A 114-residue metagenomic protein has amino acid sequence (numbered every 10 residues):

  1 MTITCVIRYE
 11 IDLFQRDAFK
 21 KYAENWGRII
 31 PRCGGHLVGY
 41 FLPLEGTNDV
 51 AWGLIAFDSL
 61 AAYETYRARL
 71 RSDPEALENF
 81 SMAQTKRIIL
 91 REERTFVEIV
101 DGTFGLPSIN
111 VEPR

Functional and structural regions predicted by a protein language model:
M1-T2, D73-P74, T85-R114: Intrinsic disorder/low-complexity detector
I3-E10, G39-R71, R94-T95, I109-E112: Short, well-ordered beta-strand segments in beta-rich or mixed alpha/beta enzyme and ligand-binding folds
E10-K21: Short, surface-exposed ligand-recognition loops at beta-strand->loop->(often short) alpha-helix junctions that present
L13-Q15, S59-A61, V100: Residues that cap or initiate secondary-structure elements
Q15-R16, F41-L44, S81: Intrinsically disordered, low-complexity segments enriched in polar/charged residues with Gly/Pro, especially when
K21-V38, A56-F96: An amphipathic, aromatic/His-enriched active-site/gating alpha helix that lines ligand/cofactor pockets
G34, V38, E45, D101-F104: Feature targets compositionally biased, intrinsically disordered low-complexity regions with long contiguous runs
